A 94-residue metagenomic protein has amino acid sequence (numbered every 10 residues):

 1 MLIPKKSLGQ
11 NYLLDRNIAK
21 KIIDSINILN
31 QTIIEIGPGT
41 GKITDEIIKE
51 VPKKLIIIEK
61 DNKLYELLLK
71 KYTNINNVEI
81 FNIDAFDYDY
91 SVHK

Functional and structural regions predicted by a protein language model:
M1-K94: Catalytic cores of RNA-modifying enzymes
